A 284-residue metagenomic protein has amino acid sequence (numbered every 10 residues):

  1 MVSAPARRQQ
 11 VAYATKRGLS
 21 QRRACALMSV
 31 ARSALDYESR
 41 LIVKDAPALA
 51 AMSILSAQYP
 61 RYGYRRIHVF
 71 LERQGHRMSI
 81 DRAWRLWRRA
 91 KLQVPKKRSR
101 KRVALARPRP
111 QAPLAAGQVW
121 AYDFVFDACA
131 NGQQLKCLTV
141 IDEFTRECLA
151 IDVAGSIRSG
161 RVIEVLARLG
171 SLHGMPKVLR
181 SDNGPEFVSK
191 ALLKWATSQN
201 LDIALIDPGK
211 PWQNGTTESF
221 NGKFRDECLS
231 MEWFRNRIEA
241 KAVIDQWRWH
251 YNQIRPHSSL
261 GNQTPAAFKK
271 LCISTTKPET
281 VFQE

Functional and structural regions predicted by a protein language model:
M1-E284: Charged DNA-binding/catalytic regions of mobile-element recombinases
